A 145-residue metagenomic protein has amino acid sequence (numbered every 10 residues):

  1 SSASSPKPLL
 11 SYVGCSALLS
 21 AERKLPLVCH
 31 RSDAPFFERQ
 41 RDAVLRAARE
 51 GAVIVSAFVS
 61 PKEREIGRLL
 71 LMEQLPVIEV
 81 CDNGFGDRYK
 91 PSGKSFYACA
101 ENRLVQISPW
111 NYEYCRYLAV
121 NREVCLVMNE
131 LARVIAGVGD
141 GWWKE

Functional and structural regions predicted by a protein language model:
S1-E145: Glycine-biased, small-residue-rich flexible motifs in mid-sequence functional cores and linkers
